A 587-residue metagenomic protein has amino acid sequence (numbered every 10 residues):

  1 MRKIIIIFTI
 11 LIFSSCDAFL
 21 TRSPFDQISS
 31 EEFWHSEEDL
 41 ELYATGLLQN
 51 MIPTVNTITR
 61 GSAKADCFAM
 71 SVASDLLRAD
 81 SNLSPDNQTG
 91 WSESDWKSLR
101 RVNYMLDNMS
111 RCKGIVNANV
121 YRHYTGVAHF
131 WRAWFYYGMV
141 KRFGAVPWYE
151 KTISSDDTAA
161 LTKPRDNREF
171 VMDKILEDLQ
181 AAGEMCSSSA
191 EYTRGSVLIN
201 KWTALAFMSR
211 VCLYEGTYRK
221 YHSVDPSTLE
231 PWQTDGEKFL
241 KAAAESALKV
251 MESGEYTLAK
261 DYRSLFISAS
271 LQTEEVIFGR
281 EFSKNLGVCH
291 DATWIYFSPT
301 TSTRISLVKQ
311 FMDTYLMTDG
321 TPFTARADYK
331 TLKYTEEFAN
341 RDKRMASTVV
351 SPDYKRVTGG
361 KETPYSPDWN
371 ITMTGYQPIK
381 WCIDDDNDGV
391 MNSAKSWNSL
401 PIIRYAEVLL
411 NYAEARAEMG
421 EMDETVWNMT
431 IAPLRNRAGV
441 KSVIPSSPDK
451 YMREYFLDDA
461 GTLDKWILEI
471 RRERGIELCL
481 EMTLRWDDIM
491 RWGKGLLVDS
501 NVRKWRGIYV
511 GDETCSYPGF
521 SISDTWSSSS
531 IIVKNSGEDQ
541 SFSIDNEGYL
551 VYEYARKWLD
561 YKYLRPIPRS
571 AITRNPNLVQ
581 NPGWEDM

Functional and structural regions predicted by a protein language model:
I4-F13: Sec-dependent N-terminal signal peptides
D17-L77, V146, E150, M172 (+5 more regions): An aromatic- and glycine-enriched ligand-binding surface/loop that stacks and positions planar moieties
S36-T45, Q49-P53, A73-F143, D157-D173 (+10 more regions): Conserved, well-structured interaction surfaces
D95-S98, K174-L176, I267-D319, K395 (+2 more regions): Long, intrinsically disordered, low-complexity segments
V146-T152, M185-R194, T257-Y262, N387-V390 (+1 more regions): Glycine- and aromatic-rich loop/turn segments at beta-sheet edges
M345, A406, A413, I470: Hydrophobic, well-ordered secondary-structure elements that form the walls of internal hydrophobic environments
A406-L409, M422-M452, D512: Active/binding-pocket-proximal capping segment
